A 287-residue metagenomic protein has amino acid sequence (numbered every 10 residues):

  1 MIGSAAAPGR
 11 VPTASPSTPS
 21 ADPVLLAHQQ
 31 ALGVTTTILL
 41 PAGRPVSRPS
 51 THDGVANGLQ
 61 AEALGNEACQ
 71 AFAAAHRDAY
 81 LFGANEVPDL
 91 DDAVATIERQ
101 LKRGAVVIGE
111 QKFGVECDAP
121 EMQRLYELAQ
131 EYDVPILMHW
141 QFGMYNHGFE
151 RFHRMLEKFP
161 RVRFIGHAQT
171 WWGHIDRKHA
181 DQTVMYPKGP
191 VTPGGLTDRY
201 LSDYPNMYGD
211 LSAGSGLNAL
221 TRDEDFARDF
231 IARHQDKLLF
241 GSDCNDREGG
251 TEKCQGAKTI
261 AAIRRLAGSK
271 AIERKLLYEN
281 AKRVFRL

Functional and structural regions predicted by a protein language model:
M1-T37, Q235-L239, N245-L287: Mid-to-C-terminal alpha-helical segments outside catalytic/metal-binding sites
G9-V11, S17, R44-A61, G173-V191 (+2 more regions): Short, flexible/disordered intra-domain loops and linkers
R10-T18, V24-V55, D78-N85, A105-Q111: Divalent metal-dependent hydrolysis catalytic cores, especially in the metallo-beta-lactamase
P12-T13, I38-P41, G83-N85, G109 (+5 more regions): Active-site neighborhood of phospho(di)ester-bond hydrolases with catalytic His/Asp-centered motifs
D22-L26, N66-A73, V94-E98, M122 (+5 more regions): Generic structural signal for well-ordered alpha-helices, preferentially at hydrophobic/aromatic core positions
Q29, C69, Q100, I108 (+5 more regions): Conserved, mostly hydrophobic/aromatic
S50-Y145, A213: Active-site gating/metal-coordination segments in enzymes
V106-V107, V115, A119-F240: Catalytic pocket-lining loop regions of alpha/beta-barrel enzymes, especially the amidohydrolase/enolase/GH5 lineages
